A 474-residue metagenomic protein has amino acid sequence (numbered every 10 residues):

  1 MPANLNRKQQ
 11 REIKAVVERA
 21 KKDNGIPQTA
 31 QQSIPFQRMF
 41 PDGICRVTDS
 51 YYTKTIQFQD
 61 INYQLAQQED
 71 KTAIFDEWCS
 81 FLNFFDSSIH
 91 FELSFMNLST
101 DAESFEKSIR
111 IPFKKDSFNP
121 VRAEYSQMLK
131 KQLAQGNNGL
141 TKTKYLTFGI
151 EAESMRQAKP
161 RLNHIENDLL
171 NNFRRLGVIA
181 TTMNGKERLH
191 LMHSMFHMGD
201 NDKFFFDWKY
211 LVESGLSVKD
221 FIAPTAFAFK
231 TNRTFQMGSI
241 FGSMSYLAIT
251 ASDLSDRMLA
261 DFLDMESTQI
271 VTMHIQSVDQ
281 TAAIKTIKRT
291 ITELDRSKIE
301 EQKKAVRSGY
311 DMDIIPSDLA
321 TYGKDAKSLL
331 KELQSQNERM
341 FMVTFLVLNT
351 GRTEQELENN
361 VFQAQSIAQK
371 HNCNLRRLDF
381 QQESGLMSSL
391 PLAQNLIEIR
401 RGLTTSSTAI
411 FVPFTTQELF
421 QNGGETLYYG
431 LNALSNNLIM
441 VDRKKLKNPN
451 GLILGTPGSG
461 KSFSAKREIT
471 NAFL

Functional and structural regions predicted by a protein language model:
M1-T416: Extended, folded cores of ATP/NTP-driven motor/assembly subunits in large transport and secretion machines
I61, Q68, D76-N83, L170 (+1 more regions): Glycine-rich phosphate-binding loop of nucleotide-binding enzymes
N395-K445: Glycine-rich nucleotide cofactor-binding entry segment
